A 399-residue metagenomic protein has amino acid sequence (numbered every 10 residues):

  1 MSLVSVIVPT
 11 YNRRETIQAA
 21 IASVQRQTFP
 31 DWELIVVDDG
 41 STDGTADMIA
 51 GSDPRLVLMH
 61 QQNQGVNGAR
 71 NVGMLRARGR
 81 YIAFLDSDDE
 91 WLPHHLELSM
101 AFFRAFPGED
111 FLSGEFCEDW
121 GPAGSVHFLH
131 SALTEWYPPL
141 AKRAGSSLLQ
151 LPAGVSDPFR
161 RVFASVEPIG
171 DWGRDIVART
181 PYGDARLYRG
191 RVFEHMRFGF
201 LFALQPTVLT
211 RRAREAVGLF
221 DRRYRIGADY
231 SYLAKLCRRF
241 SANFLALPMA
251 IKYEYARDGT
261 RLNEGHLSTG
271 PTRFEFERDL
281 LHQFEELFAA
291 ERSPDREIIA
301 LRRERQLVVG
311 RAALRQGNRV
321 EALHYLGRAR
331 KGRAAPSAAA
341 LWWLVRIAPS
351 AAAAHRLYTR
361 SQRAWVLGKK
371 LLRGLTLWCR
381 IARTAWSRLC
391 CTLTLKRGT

Functional and structural regions predicted by a protein language model:
V4-T16, A20, Q27, V37: A conserved hydrophobic helix/loop-capping motif in glycosyltransferases and polysaccharide synthases
E15-Q18, D43-G51, E90, H94: Acidic helix N-cap motif at the loop->helix transition within catalytic regions of sugar-transfer enzymes
S23, P30, D38-D47, D86: A conserved acidic beta->alpha catalytic loop
G44, D89-F102, W120-G121: Acidic donor-binding/catalytic loop of UDP-sugar-dependent glycosyltransferases, especially processive GT2
Q61-A77, L98: Glycine-rich, basic loop-to-helix element that forms the pyrophosphate-binding segment of sugar-nucleotide handling
I82: Short aromatic/hydrophobic "clamp" motif used to bind/position activated sugar donors
G114, L140-R273: Conserved nucleotide-sugar donor-binding catalytic segment
E135-A144, P248-A256, R261-S293, L314-G332: Catalytic core of nucleotide-sugar-dependent glycosyltransferases
